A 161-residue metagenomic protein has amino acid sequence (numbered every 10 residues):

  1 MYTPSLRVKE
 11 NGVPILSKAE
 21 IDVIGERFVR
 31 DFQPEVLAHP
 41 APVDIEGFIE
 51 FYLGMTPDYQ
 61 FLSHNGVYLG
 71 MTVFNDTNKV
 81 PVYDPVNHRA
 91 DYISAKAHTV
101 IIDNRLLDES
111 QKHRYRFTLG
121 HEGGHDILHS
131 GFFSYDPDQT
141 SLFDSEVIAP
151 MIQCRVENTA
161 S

Functional and structural regions predicted by a protein language model:
M1-S161: Active-site hotspot residues in diverse enzymes, especially metal/ion-binding acidic/histidine motifs
